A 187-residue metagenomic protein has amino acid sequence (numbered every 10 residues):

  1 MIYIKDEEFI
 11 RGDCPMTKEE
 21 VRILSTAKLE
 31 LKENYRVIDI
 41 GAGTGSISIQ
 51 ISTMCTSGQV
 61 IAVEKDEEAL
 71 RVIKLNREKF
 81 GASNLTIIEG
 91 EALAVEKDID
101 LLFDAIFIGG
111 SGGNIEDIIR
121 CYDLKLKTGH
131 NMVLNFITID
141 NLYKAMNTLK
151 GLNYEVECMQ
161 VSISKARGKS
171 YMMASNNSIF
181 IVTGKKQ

Functional and structural regions predicted by a protein language model:
M1-E33, I38, V72-L75, K79: Class I SAM-dependent transferase core
G41: Conserved S-adenosyl-L-methionine
T44-T56: Conserved SAM-binding loop of SAM-dependent methyltransferases across substrates and taxa, primarily the Class I
Q59-E64: Conserved SAM-binding motif I beta-strand of class I
K65-D100: S-adenosyl-L-methionine
L101-G110: Short SAM/SAH-binding signature in class I
G113-C121: A short, conserved alpha-helix within the catalytic core of class I
D123-F180: C-terminal substrate-binding/active-site "lid" region of AdoMet-derived donor-dependent transferases
